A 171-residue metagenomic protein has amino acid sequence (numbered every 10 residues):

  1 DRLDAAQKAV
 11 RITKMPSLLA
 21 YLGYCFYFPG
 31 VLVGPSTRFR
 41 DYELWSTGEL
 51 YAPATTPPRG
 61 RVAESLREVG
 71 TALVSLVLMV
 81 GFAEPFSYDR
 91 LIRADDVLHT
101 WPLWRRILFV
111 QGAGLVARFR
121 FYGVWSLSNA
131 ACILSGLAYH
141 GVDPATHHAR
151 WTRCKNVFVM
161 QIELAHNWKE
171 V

Functional and structural regions predicted by a protein language model:
D1-V171: Membrane-embedded transmembrane alpha-helical bundles that form the catalytic cores of multi-pass lipid-modifying
